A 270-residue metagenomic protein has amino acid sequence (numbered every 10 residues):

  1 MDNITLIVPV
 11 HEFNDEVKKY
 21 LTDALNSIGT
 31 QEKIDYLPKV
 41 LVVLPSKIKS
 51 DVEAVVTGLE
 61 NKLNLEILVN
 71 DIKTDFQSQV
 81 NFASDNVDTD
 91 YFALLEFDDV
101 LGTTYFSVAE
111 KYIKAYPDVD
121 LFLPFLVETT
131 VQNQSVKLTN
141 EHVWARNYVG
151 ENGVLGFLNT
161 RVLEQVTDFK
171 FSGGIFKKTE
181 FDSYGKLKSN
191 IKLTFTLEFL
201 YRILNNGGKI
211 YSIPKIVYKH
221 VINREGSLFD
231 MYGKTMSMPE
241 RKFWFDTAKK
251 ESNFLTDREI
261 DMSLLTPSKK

Functional and structural regions predicted by a protein language model:
N14-T30: Short, well-formed alpha-helical segments that are part of the catalytic scaffolds of diverse glycosyltransferases
S27-V69: Acidic donor-binding segment of Leloir-type glycosyltransferases
N70-V87: Glycine-rich, basic loop-to-helix element that forms the pyrophosphate-binding segment of sugar-nucleotide handling
F92: Short aromatic/hydrophobic "clamp" motif used to bind/position activated sugar donors
T104-H142: Conserved donor NDP-sugar-binding/catalytic core segment of glycosyltransferases
N152-F176: A recurrent flexible, glycine/aromatic-enriched loop bordering the glycosyltransferase active site that acts as
K192-F199: Acidic donor-binding loop at a coil-to-helix junction in glycosyltransferase catalytic cores that engages
H220-I222, F229-M262: Catalytic core of nucleotide-sugar-dependent glycosyltransferases
